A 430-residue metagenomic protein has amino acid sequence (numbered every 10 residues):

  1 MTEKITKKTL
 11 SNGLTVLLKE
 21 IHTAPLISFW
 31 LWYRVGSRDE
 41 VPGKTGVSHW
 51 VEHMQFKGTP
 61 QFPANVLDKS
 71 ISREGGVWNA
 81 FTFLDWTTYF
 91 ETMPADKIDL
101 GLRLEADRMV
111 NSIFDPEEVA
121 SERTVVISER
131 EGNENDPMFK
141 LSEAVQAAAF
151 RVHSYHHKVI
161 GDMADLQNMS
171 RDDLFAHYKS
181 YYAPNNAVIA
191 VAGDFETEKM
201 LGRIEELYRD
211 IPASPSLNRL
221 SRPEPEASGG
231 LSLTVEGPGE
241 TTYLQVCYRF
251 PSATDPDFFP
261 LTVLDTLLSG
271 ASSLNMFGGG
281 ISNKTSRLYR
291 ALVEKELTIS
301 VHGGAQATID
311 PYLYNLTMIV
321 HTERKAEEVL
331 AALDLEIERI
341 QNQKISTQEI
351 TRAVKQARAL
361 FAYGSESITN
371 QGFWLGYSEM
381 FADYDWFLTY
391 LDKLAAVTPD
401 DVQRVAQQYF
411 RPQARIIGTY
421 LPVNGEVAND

Functional and structural regions predicted by a protein language model:
M1-P25: N- or domain-start disorder-to-order transition segments that initiate the globular core
E3-I5, T9, V66-S216, P223 (+1 more regions): Charge-rich, well-structured scaffold segments of protease-associated domains
G13, I21-I71, P256-S272, M276-G280 (+1 more regions): Active/ligand-binding-proximal structured segments within catalytic/core domains that scaffold catalytic residues
K19-T23, A80, V235-P238, Q306-I309: Short glycine/proline-enriched loop/turn "hinge" motifs that connect secondary-structure elements and lie
I21-T23, R34-G36, T59-P60, P94-D96 (+6 more regions): Solvent-exposed coil/turn segments that connect beta secondary-structure elements in extracytoplasmic/periplasmic
W32, S216-T285: His/Glu-based metal-binding/catalytic segments typifying zinc-dependent metallopeptidases
K44, I98, L102, D257-L261 (+4 more regions): Short, charged, low-complexity patches
Q245-C247, S269-V320: A structural supersecondary motif
